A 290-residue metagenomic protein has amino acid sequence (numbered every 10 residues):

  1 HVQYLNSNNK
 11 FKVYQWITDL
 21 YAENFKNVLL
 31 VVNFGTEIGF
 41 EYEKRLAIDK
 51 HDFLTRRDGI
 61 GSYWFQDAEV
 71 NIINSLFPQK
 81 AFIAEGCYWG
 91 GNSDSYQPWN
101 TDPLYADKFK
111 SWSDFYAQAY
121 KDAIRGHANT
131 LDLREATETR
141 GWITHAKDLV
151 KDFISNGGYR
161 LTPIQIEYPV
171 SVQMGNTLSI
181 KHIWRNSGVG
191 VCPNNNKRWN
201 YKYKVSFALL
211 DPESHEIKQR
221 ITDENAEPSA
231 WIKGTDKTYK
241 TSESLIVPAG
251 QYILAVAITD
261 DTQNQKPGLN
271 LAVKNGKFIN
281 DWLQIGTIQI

Functional and structural regions predicted by a protein language model:
H1-T137: Catalytic-core regions of glycoside hydrolase
K12-V13, W112-D114, W142-K147, T222-D223 (+1 more regions): Short amphipathic alpha-helical surface micro-motifs
E43, K147-K151, K181: Intrinsically disordered, low-complexity regions
Y116-P169: Catalytic cores of secreted or luminal carbohydrate-active enzymes
I154-I290: Extracellular/luminal regions of secreted and cell-surface proteins that mediate adhesion/ECM remodeling
